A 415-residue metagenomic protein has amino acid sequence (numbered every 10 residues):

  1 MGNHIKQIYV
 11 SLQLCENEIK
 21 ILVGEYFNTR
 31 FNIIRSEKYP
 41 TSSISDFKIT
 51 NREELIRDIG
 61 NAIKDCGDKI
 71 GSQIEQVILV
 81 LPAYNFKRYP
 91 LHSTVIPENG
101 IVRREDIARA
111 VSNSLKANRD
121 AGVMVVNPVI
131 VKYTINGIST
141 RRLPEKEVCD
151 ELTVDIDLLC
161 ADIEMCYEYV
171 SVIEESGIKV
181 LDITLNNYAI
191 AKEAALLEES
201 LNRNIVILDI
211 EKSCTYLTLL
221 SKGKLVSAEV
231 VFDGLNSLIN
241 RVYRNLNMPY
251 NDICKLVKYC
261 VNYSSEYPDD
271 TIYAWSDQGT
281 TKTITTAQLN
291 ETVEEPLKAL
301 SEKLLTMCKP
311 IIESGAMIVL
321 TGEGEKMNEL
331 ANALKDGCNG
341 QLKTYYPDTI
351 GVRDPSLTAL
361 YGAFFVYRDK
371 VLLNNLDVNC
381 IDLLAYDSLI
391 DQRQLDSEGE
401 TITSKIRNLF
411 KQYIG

Functional and structural regions predicted by a protein language model:
M1-E18, E25-Q76, L81-I205, Y267 (+4 more regions): Nucleotide/phosphate-binding catalytic cleft detector across ATP-hydrolyzing and phosphate-transferring enzymes
L12-E18, P82, I207-T215, L220-G223 (+3 more regions): A short acidic Gly-Thr/Ser loop motif
Y26-F27, E199, K222, L334-G340: Short, solvent-exposed amphipathic alpha-helical segments in soluble enzyme and RNA/protein-processing domains
D46, E193-A194, S237-R241, I350-L357: Short, charged, surface-exposed secondary-structure boundary motifs
L158, Y167, S171, L220-S301 (+4 more regions): Phosphate-binding glycine-rich/basic clefts of nucleotide- and phosphate-handling proteins, predominantly
R203-L208, N251-L256, A359-D377: A polyampholytic, Gly/Pro-enriched intrinsically disordered region
L305-I318, M327-K343, L372-L373: ATP-binding/phosphotransfer module of carbohydrate and carboxylate kinases, centering on a glycine-rich
K335-Y361: Conserved phosphate-binding/catalytic loops in two-lobed NTP-binding clefts
